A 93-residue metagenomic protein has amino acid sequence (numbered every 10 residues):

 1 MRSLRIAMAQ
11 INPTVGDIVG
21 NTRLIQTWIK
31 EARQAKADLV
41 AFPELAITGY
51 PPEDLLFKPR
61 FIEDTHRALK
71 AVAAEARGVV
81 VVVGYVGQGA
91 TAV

Functional and structural regions predicted by a protein language model:
M1-V93: Hydrophobic structural segments
